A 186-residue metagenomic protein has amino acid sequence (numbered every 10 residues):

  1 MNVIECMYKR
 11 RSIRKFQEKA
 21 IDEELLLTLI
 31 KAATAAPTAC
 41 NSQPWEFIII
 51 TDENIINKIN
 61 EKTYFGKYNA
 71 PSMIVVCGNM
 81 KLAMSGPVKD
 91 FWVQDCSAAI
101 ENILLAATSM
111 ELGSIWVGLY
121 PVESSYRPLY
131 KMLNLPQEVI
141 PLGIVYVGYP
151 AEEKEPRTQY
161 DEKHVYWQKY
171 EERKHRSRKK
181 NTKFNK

Functional and structural regions predicted by a protein language model:
M1-K186: Acidic, surface-exposed loops and disordered segments
